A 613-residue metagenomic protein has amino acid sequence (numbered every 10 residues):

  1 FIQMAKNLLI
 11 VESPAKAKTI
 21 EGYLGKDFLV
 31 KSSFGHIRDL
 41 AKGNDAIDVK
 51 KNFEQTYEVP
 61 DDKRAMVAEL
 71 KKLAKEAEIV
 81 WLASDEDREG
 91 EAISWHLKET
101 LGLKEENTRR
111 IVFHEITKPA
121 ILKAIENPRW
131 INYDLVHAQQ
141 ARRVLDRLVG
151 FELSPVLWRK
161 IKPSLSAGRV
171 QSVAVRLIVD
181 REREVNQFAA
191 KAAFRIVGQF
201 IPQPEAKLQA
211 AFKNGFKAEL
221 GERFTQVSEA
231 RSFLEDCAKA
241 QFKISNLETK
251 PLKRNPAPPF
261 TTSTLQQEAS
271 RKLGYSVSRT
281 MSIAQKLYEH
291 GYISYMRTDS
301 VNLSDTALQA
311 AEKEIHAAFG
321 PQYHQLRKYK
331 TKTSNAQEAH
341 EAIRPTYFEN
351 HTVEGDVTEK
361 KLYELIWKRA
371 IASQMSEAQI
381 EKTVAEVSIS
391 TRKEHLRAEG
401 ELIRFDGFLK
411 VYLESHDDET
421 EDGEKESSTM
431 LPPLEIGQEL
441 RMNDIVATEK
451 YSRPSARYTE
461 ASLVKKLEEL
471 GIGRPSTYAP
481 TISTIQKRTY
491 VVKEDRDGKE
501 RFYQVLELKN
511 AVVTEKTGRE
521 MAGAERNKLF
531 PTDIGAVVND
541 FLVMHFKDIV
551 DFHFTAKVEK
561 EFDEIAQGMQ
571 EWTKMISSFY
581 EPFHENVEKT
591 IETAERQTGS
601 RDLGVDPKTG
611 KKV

Functional and structural regions predicted by a protein language model:
F1-R143, E152, G221, G320 (+1 more regions): Intrinsically disordered, low-complexity regulatory segments
A5-L8, T19, I131, S154 (+5 more regions): Basic, low-complexity terminal or inter-domain segments flanking catalytic cores
Y57-V80, L177-I178, E268-A269, E364-I371 (+2 more regions): Phosphate-interacting basic helix/loop segments used at nucleotide- and nucleic-acid interfaces
E76-W81, Q209-L234, E561, I565 (+1 more regions): OB-fold/S1-family RNA-binding modules
I116-F200, N246-K253: C-terminal or mid-to-C-terminal helical accessory/interaction module adjacent to the motor/catalytic core
L220-F260, E435-E439, K557: Metal- or metallocofactor-binding catalytic centers and their adjacent structured scaffolds across diverse enzyme
E268, K272-S276: A conserved hydrophobic secondary-structure block that centers on an alpha-helix together with its immediately flanking
